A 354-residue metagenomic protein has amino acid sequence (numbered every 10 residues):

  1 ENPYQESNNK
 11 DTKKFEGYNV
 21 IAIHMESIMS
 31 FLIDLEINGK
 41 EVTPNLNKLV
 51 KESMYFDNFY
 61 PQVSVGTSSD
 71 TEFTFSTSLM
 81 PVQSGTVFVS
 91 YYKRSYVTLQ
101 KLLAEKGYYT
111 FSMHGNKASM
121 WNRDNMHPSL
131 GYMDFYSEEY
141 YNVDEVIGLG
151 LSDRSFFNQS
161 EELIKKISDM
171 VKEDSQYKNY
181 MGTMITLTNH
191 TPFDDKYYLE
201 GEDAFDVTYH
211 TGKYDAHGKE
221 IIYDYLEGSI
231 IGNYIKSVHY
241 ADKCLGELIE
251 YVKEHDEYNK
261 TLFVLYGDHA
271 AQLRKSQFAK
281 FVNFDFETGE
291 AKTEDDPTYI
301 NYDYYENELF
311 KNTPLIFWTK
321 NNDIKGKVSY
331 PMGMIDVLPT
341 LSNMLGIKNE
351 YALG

Functional and structural regions predicted by a protein language model:
N2-G354: Solvent-exposed soluble domains appended to multi-pass membrane proteins
